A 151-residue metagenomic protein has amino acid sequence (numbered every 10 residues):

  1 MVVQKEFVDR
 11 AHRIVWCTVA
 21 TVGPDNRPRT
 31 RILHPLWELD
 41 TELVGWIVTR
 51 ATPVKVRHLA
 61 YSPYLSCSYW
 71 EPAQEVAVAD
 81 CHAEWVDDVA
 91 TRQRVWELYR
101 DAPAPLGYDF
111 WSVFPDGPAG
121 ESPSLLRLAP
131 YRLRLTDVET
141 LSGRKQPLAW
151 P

Functional and structural regions predicted by a protein language model:
M1-C17: Short, basic/aromatic recognition patches
V3-K5, I32-L33, T52, V113: A generic local structural motif
I14-A51, R57-L59, L65-Y69, V76-D80: Short beta-strand segments
W70-P72, P105: Long, charge-dense
V78-P151: Charged, gly/pro-rich active-site loop segments
